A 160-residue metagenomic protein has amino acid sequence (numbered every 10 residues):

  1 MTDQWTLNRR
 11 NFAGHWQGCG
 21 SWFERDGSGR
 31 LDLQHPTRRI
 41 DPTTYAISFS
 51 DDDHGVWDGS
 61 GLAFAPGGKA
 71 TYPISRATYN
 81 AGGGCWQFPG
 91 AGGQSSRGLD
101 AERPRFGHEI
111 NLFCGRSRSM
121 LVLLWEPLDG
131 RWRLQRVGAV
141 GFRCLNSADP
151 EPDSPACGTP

Functional and structural regions predicted by a protein language model:
T2-P160: Soluble ligand-binding/transfer domains with enclosed cavities or grooves
